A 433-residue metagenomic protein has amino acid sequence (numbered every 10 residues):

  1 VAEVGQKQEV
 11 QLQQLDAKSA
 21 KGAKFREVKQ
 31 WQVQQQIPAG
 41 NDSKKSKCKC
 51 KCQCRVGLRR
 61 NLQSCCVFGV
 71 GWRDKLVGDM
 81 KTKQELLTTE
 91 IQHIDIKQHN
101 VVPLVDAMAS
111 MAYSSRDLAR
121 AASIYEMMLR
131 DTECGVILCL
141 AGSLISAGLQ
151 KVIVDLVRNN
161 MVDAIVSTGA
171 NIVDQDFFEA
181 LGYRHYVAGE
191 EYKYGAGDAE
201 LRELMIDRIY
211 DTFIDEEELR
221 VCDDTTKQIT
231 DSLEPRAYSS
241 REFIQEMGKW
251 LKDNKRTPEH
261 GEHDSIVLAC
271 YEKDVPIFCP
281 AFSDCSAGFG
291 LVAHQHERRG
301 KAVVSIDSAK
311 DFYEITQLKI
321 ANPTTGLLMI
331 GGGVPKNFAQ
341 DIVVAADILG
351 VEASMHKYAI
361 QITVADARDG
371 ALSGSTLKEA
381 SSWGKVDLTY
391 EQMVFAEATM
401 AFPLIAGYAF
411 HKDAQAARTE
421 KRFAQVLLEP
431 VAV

Functional and structural regions predicted by a protein language model:
A2-E3, L15-E27, N41-K44, K49-Q53 (+1 more regions): Short, low-complexity, charge-dense intrinsically disordered segments
M80-A122, M128: N-terminal glycine-rich anion-binding loop in soluble enzyme alpha/beta folds
T82, L86, T324, I348-V433: C-terminal functional extensions of proteins
A122-G135, A269-Y271, Q317-T324: Glycine-rich phosphate/diphosphate-binding loops that line cofactor/substrate pockets in enzymes
V136-I145, I165, F278-F282, G300-L372: Glycine-rich anion-binding loop/nest that anchors nucleotide
I153-V221: A generic, well-ordered mixed alpha/beta core segment in the N-terminal half of proteins
G197-A287: Ligand-binding beta-strand-loop-alpha-helix segment within the catalytic cores of soluble metabolic enzymes
